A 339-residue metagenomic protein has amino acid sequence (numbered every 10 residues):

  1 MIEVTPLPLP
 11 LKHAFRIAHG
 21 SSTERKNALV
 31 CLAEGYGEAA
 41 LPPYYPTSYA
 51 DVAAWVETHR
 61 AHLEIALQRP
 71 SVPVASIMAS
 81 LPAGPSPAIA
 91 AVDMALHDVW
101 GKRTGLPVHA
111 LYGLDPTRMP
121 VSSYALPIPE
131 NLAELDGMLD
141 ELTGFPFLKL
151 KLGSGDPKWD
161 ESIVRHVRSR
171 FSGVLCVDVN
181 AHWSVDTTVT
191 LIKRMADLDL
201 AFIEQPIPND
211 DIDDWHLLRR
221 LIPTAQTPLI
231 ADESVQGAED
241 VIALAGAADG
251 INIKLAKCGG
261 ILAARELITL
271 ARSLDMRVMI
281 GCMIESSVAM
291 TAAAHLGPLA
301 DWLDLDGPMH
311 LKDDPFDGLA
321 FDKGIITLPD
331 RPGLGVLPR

Functional and structural regions predicted by a protein language model:
M1-A53: N-terminal basic, low-complexity leaders that serve as flexible interaction/assembly modules and, when applicable, as
I2-H13, S22, N27-L29, M283-R339: Flexible C-terminal active-site loop/helix
N27-L29, Y36, P120-Y124, F145-K149 (+6 more regions): Structural preference for beta-strand elements that scaffold enzyme active sites
V30-L32, V92, G105, L148 (+7 more regions): Conserved, mostly hydrophobic/aromatic
L32-T104: Metal- or metallocofactor-binding catalytic centers and their adjacent structured scaffolds across diverse enzyme
W100-G101, R168, I222, A271: A generic structural signal for well-ordered alpha-helical segments
A110-A225: Metal-dependent enolase-superfamily TIM-barrel catalytic cores that perform enediolate-based chemistry
I212-D306: Catalytic alpha/beta core domains of metabolic enzymes, predominantly
